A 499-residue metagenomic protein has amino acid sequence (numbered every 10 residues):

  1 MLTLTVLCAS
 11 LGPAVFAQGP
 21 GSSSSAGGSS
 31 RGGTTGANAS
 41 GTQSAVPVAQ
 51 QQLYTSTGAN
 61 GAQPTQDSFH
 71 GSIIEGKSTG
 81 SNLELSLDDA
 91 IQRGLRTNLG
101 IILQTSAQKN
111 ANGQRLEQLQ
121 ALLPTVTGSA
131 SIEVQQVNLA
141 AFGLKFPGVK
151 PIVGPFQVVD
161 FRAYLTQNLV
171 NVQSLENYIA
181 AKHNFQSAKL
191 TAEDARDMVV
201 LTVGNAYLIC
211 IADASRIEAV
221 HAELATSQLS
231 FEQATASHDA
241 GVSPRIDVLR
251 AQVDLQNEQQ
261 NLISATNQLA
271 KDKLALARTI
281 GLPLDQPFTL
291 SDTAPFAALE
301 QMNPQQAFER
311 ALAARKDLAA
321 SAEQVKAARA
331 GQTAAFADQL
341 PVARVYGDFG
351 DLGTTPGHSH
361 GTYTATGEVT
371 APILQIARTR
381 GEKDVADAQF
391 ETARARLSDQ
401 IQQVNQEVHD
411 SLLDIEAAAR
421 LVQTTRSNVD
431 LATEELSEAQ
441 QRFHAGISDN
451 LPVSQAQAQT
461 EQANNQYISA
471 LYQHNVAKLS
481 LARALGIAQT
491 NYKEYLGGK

Functional and structural regions predicted by a protein language model:
M1-L53, Q136, Q466-K499: Acidic, low-complexity, intrinsically disordered peripheral segments
G19-S131, V137, L284, S291-V325 (+6 more regions): Bacterial Sec-pathway N-terminal export signals of envelope proteins
L83-S86, T125-A195, P304-R310, A314 (+3 more regions): Small/polar-residue-enriched beta-strand and adjacent coil segments characteristic of outer-membrane beta-barrel
T105, K182, R245-D254, N450-A458: Short, charged, amphipathic alpha-helical segments
Q120, N257-L282, A418, S427-I487: Short segments within alpha-helical structural elements
R196-R310, D414, A418, Q459-E461: Periplasmic alpha-helical coiled-coil/stalk elements that build and connect Gram-negative outer-membrane
P244, V404, S411, D449-N450: Alpha-helical heptad-repeat coiled-coil segments that mediate oligomerization/polymerization in large
